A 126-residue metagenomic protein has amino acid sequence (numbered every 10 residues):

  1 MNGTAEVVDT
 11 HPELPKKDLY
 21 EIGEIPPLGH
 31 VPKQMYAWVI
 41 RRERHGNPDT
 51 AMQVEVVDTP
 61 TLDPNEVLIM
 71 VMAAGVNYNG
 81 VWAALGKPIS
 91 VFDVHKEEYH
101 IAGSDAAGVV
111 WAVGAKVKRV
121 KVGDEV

Functional and structural regions predicted by a protein language model:
M1-Y36: Eukaryotic N-terminal low-complexity, Ser/Thr- and Lys/Arg-rich leader segments that predominantly function as
E21-G23, Q53-V56, D93-K96: Short structured motifs
K33, T50-E55, V67, A106: Short beta-strand or tight-loop elements that sit immediately N-terminal to catalytic metal-binding acidic residues
A37-V39, V71: Short, hydrophobic/glycine-enriched beta-strand segments
V39-R42, L85, V110: Residue-level signal for short segments within beta-strands and strand-turn junctions of well-structured beta-sheet
H45-N47: Proline/serine/threonine-rich low-complexity linkers at boundaries of modular beta-sandwich domains
D58-V76, P88-V126: Glycine-rich beta-strand-centered segment in the early N-terminal region that forms part of a ligand/cofactor-binding
N79-L85: Cytochrome P450 core scaffold surrounding the K-helix E-X-X-R motif and the conserved "meander" helix-loop region
